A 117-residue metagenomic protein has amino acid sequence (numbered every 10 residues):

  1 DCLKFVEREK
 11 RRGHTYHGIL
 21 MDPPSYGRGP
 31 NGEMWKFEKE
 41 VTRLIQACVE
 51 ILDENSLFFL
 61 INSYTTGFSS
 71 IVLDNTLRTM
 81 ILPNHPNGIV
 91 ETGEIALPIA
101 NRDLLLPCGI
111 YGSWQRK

Functional and structural regions predicted by a protein language model:
D1-L20: S-adenosyl-L-methionine
E7, R28, F68: Conserved protein kinase catalytic core
R8-R11, A47-I51, F58, T79: Short basic/hydrophobic patches in alpha-helices and adjacent helix-turn junctions that form amphipathic surface motifs
Y16-P30: Conserved proline-anchored active-site loop of SAM-dependent methyltransferases that bridges a beta-strand
G29-F37: Glycine/threonine-rich flexible loop motifs
K36-K39, L77-R78: Glycine-rich, phosphate-binding/catalytic loops in enzymes
E38-E54: A short glycine-rich, Lys/Arg-flanked "PGG" loop and its adjoining helix->strand segment in the class I
S56-K117: C-terminal catalytic and target-recognition region of SAM-dependent MTase-like enzymes, primarily methyltransferases
